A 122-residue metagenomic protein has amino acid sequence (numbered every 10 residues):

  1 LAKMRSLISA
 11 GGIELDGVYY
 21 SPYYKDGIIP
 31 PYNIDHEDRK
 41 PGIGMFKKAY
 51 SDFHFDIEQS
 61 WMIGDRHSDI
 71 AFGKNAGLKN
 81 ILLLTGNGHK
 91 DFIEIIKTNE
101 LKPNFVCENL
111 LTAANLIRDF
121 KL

Functional and structural regions predicted by a protein language model:
L1-G17, K25-M62, R66-L122: Asp-based, Mg2+/Mn2+-dependent phosphohydrolase catalytic module
